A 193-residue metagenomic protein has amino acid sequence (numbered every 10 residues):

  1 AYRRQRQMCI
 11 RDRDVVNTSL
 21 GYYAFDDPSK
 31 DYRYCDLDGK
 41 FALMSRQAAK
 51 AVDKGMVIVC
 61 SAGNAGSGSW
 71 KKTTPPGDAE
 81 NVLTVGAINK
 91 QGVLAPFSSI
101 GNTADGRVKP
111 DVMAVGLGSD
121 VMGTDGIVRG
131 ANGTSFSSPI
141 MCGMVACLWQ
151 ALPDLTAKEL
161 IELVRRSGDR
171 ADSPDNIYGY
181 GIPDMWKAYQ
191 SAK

Functional and structural regions predicted by a protein language model:
A1-I10: Single conserved hydrophobic/aromatic residue that forms the stacking wall/gate of nucleotide- or nucleobase-binding
R11-D38, S61: Short acidic, glycine-rich surface-loop motifs adjacent to enzyme active sites
D14, D27, D53-G55, D78-N81 (+3 more regions): Subtilisin-like serine protease catalytic core
D14, K72, G116-Y178, I182 (+1 more regions): Hydrolase catalytic cores
D14-S19, K50-V52, V57-S61, L83-G86 (+4 more regions): Structural recognition of the beta-strand scaffold that forms the well-ordered cores of secreted hydrolase catalytic
F25-Y32, C60-V82, G86-K109, D120-T134 (+1 more regions): Active-site-adjacent substrate-recognition loops and nearby beta-strands within hydrolase catalytic domains
D36-G55: Catalytic-core regions built around general acid/base machinery
A49-D53, G63, A87-K90, A146-P153 (+2 more regions): Sec-exported extracytoplasmic/periplasmic mature domains
